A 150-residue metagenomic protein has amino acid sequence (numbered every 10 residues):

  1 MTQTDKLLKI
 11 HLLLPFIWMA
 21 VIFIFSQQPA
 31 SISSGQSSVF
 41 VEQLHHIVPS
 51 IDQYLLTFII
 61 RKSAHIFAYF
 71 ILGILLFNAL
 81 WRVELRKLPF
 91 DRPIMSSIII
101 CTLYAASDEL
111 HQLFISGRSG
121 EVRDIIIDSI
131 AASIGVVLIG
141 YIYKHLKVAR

Functional and structural regions predicted by a protein language model:
T2-F77: "…centered on the first transmembrane helix and the immediately adjacent amphipathic helix/loop
Q3-L7, V83-D91: Membrane-interface helix-boundary motifs at transmembrane edges
K6, I10-L14, R92-S96, I100 (+2 more regions): Alpha-helical transmembrane segments of integral membrane proteins
I17-I22, P93-L113: Small-polar-interrupted transmembrane alpha-helices in polytopic inner-membrane proteins
H65-L72, G120-I139: Alpha-helical transmembrane segments that form the membrane-embedded catalytic/substrate-binding core of multi-pass
L76, L80, S107-H111, I134-I142: Alpha-helical membrane-inserting segments
A105-S129: Interfacial helix-loop-helix junctions of multi-pass membrane proteins
Y141-R150: Membrane-interface capping segments at transmembrane-helix boundaries
